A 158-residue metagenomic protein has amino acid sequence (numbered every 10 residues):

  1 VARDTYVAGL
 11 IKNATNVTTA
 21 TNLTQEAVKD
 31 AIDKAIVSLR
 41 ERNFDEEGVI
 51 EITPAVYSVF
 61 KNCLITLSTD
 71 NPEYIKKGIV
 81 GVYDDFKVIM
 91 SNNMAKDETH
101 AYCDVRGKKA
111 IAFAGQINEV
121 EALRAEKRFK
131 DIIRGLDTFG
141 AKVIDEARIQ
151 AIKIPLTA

Functional and structural regions predicted by a protein language model:
V1-R42, K153-A158: Alpha-helical scaffold segments that mediate packing/assembly in large oligomeric complexes
A2, Y6, L10, R40-E47 (+3 more regions): Residue-level signal for secondary-structure boundary elements
V17, T21, A31, E47 (+6 more regions): A sequence-level detector of short, solvent-exposed, charge-rich linear segments
T19, L23, V28, K34-I36 (+6 more regions): Generic preference for well-ordered secondary structure
E26-E41, D45-L64: Glycine-rich, mobile lid/loop segments that gate access to catalytic sites or pores
C63-A158: Sequence/fold signature of self-assembling virion shell proteins
